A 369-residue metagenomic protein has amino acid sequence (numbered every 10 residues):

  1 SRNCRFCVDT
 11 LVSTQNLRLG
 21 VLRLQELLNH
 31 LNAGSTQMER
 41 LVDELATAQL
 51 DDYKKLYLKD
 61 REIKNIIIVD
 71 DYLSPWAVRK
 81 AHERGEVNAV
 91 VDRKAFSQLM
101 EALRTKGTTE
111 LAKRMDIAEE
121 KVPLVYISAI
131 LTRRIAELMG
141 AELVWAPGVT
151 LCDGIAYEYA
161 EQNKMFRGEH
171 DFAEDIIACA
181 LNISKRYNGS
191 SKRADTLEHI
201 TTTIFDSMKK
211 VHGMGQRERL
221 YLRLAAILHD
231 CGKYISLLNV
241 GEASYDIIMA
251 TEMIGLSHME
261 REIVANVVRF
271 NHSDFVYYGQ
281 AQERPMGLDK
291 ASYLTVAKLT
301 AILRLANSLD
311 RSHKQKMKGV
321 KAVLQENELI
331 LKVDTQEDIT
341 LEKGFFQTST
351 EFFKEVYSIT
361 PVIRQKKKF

Functional and structural regions predicted by a protein language model:
R2-F6, W76: Short beta-strand scaffold segments in enzyme catalytic cores
R5, D70, A226, V333-T335 (+1 more regions): Flexible glycine-/small-residue-rich
V8, V149, K366-K368: Short, ordered loop/turn segments at secondary-structure junctions
S13-R304, D310-H313, Q325-N327, L331: Helical "lid/coupling" subdomains associated with nucleotide-phosphate turnover
L73, L151-C152, Q336-D338, K368: Short, glycine-/Ser/Thr-/acidic-enriched flexible segments
V144-W145, T360-K366: General small-molecule cofactor/ligand-binding pocket signal
A281-R284, I363-K368: C-terminal amphipathic alpha-helical interaction region
L309-I363: Low-complexity, glycine/alanine/valine/leucine- and proline-rich hydrophobic stretches
